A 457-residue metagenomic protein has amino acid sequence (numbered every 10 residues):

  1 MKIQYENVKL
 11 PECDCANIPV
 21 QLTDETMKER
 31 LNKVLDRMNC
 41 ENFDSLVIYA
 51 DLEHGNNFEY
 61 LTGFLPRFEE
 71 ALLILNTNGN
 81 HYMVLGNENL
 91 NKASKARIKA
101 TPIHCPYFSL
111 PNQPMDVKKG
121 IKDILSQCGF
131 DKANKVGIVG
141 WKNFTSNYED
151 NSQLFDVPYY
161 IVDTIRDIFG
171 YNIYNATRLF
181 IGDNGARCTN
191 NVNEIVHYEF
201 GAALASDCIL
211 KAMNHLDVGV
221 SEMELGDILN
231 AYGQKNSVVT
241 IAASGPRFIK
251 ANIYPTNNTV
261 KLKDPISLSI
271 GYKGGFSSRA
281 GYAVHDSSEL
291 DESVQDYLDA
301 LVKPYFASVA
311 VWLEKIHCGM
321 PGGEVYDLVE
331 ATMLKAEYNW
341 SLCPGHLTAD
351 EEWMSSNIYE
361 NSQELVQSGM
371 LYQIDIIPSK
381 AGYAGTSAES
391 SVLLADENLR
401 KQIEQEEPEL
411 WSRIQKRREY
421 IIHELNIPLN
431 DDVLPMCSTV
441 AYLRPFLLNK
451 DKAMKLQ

Functional and structural regions predicted by a protein language model:
M1-Q457: Active-site neighborhoods and metal-handling regions in enzymes and metal-associated proteins
